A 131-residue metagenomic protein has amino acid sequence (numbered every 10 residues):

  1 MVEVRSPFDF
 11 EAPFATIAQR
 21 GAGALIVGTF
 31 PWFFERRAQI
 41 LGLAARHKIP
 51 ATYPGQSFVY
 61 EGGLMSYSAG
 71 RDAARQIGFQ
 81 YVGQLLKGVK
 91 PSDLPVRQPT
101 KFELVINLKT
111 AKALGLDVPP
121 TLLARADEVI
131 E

Functional and structural regions predicted by a protein language model:
M1-E131: Short hydrophobic alpha-helices and adjacent helix-cap/hinge residues
